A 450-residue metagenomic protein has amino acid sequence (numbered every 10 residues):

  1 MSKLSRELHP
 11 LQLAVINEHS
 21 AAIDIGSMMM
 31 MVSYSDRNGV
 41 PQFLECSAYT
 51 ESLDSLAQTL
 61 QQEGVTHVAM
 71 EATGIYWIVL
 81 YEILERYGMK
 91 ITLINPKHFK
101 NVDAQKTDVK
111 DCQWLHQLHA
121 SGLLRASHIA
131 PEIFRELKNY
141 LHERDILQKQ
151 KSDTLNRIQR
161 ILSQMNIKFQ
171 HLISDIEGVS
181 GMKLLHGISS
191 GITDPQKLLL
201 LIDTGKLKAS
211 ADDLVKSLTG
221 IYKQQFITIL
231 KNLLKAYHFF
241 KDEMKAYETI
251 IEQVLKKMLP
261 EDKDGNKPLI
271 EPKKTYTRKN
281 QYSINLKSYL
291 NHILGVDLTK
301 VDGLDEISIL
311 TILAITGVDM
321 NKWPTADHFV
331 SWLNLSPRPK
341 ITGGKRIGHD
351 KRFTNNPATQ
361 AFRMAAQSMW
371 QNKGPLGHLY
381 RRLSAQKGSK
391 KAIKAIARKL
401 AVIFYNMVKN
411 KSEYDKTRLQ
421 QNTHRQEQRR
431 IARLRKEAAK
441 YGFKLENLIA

Functional and structural regions predicted by a protein language model:
M1-A450: A detector of single, family-specific signature residues that are central to catalytic or substrate-handling motifs
